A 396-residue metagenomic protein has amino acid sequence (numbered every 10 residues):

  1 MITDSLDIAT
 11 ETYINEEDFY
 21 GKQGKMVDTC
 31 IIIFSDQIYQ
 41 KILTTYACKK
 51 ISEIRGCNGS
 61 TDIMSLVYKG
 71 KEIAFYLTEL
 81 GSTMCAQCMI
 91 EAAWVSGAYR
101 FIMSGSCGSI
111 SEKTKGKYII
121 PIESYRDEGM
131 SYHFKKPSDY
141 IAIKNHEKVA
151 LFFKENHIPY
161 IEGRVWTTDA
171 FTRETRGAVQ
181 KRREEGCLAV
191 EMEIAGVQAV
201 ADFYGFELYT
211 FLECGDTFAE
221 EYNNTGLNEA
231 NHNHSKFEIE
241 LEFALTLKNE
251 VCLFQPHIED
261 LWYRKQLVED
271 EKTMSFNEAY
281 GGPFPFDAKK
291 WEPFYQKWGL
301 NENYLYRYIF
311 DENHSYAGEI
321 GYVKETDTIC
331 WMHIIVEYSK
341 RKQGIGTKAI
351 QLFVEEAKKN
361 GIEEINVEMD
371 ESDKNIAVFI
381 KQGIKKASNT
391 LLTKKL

Functional and structural regions predicted by a protein language model:
M1-I143, F203: Metabolite-binding pocket within alpha/beta catalytic cores that recognizes anionic/polar moieties
N249-A288, E292: A short, well-structured alpha-helix characteristic of acyl/acetyltransferase catalytic modules
P283, Y295-Y308, G318: A short helix-loop-beta-strand connector motif used in the catalytic cores of GNAT acetyltransferases and, in some
Y308, S315-V323, W331: Conserved beta-strand in the GNAT
F310, H333-K342: A short, internal acetyl-CoA/4′-phosphopantetheine-binding micro-motif in the GNAT/acyltransferase core
I329, A357-D370: Conserved GNAT acetyl-CoA-binding A-motif
K342-E356, K381: Conserved acetyl-CoA-binding loop-helix of GNAT-fold acetyltransferases
T347, E371-S388: Conserved active-site alpha-helix within GNAT-family acetyltransferase domains
